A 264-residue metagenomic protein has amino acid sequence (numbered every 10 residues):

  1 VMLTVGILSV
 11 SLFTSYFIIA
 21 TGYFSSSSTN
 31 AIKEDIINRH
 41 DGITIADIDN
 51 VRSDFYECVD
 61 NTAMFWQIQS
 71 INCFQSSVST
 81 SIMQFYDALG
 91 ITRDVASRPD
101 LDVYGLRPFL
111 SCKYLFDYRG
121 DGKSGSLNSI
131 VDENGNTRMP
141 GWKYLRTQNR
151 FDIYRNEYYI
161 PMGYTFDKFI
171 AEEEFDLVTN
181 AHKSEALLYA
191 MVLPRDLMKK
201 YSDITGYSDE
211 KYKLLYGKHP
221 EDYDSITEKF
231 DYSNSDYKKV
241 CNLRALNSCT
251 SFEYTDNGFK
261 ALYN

Functional and structural regions predicted by a protein language model:
V1-T4: Cytosolic-side transmembrane helix boundary signature
G6-S25, D35, R39-C112, Y159-D222: Extracytoplasmic/lumenal acceptor-recognition loop(s) of multi-pass membrane glycoenzymes
T29-A31: Short conserved active-site loop signatures built around small residues
L106, S111-N264: Flexible, solvent-exposed extracytoplasmic
